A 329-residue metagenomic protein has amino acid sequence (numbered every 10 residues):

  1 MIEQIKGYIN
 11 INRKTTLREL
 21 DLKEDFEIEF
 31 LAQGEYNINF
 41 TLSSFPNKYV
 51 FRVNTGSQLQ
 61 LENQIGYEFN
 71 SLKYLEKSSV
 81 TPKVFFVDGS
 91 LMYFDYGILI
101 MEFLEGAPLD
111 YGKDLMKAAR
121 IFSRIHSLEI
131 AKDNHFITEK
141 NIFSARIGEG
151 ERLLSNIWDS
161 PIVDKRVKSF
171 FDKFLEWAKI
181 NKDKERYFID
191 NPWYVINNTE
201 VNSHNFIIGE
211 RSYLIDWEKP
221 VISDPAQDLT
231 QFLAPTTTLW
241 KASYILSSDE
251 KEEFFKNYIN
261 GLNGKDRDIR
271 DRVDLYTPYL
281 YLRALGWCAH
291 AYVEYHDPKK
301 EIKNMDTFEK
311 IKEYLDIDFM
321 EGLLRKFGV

Functional and structural regions predicted by a protein language model:
M1-F26: Juxta-kinase regulatory segment immediately upstream of eukaryotic protein kinase catalytic domains
E29-A145: ATP-binding pocket architecture of kinase catalytic cores
A32-S43, V50-F51, K179-Q227: Active-site acidic catalytic loop and adjacent metal/ATP-binding pocket of ATP-dependent phosphoryl transfer enzymes
T55-S57, G97-Y111, S127-I130, R152-S160 (+1 more regions): A glycine-centered beta->alpha junction motif in the catalytic cores of kinase/phosphotransferase enzymes
E105-K173, R186-Y194, V221-I222, M305-K310: A cross-family kinase active-site recognition segment
Q227-G264, P278-D297: Active-site activation/catalytic loop segments of kinase-like enzymes and analogous catalytic loops in related
G264-L275: Acidic, serine/threonine- and proline-rich low-complexity regulatory regions
A284-V329: ATP/Mg2+ or Mg2+-diphosphate-binding catalytic cores that bind nucleotide phosphates or diphosphates via glycine-rich
